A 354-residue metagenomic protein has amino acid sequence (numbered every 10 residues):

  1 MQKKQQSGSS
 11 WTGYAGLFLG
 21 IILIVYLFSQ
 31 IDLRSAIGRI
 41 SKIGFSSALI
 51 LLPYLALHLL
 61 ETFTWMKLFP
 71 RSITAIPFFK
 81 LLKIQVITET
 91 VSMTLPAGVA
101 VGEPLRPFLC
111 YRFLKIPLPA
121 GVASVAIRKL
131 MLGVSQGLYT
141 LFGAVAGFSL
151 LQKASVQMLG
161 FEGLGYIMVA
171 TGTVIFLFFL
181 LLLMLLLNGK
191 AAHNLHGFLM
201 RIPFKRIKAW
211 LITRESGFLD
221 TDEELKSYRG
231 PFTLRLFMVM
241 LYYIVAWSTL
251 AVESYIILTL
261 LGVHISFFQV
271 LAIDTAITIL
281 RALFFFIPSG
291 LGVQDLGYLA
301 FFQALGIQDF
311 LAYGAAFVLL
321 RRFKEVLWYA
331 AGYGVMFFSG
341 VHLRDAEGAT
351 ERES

Functional and structural regions predicted by a protein language model:
M1-V86, A146, A154-A282, A315-V318 (+1 more regions): Predominantly cytoplasmic-facing regulatory/coupling regions of multi-pass membrane proteins
F79-K83, G98, G102-E103, K115-K129 (+1 more regions): Membrane-interface alpha-helices at helix entry/exit sites of multi-pass transporters
L82-K115, I212-D222: Extended non-transmembrane interhelical loops and adjacent amphipathic helices of multipass membrane proteins
E89-A100, P117, K129-V145: Mid-bilayer segments of alpha-helical transmembrane spans in multi-pass integral membrane proteins that mediate
T90-A97, T275-D295: Transmembrane alpha-helix interface/packing and boundary motifs in multi-pass membrane proteins, characterized by
V99-Y111, F286-A304: Re-entrant/interfacial helical elements at transmembrane boundaries that shape and gate the permeation pathway
P119, S135, F284, W328-A331: Discrete transmembrane alpha-helix packing/kink hotspots characteristic of Major Facilitator Superfamily-like secondary
G262-I265, L305-L311: Short extramembrane helix-to-coil loop segments that connect adjacent transmembrane helices in Major
